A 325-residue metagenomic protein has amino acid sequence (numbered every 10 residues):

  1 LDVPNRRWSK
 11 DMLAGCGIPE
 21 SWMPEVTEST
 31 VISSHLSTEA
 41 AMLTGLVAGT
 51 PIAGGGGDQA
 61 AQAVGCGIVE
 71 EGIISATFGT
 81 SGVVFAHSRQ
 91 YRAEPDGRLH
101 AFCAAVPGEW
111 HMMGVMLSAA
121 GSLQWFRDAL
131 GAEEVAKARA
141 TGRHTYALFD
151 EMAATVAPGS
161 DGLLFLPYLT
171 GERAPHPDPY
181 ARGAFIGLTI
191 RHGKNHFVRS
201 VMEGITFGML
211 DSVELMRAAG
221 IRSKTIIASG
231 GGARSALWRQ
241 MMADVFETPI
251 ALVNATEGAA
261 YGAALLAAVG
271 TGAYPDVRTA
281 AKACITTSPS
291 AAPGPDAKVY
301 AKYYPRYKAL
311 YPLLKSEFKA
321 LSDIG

Functional and structural regions predicted by a protein language model:
D2-P107, S118, E134, A140-E151 (+3 more regions): ATP-dependent carbohydrate kinase catalytic cores
A86-G325: Glycine/Thr-rich phosphate-binding loops that ligate phosphate moieties of nucleotide and other phosphorylated ligands
